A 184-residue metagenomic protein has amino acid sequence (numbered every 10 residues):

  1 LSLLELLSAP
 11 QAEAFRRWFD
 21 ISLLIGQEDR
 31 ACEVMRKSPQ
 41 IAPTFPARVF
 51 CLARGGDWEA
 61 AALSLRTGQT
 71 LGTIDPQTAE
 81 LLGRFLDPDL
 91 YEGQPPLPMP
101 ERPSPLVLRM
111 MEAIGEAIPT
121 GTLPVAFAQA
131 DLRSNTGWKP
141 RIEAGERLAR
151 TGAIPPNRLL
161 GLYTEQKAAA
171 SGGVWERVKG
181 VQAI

Functional and structural regions predicted by a protein language model:
L1-I184: Alpha-helical solenoid repeat scaffolds
